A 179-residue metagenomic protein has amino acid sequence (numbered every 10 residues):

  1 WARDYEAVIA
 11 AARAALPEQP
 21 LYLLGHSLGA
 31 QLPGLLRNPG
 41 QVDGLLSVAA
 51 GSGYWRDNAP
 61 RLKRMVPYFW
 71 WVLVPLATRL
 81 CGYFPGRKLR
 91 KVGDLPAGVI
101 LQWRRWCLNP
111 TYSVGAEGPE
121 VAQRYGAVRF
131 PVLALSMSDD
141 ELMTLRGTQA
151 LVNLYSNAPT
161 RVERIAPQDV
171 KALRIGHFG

Functional and structural regions predicted by a protein language model:
R3-Q19: Conserved acidic catalytic loop of the alpha/beta-hydrolase fold
E18-P20, F130-P131: Short coil/turn segments at beta-strand junctions that form active-site/ligand-binding loops
L24-T111: Alpha/beta-hydrolase-fold enzymes
W106-R124, F130: Active-site nucleophile elbow and catalytic-triad environment of alpha/beta-hydrolase enzymes
V128, A134-S136: Short beta-strand/loop motif that positions the catalytic acidic residue of the alpha/beta-hydrolase fold
S138-D140, F178: Acidic beta-to-alpha connecting loop that harbors the catalytic carboxylate
T144-L154: Short alpha-helix in the alpha/beta-hydrolase fold that links the catalytic acid
N153-R174: Catalytic histidine neighborhood in serine/cysteine hydrolases with alpha/beta-hydrolase-type architecture
